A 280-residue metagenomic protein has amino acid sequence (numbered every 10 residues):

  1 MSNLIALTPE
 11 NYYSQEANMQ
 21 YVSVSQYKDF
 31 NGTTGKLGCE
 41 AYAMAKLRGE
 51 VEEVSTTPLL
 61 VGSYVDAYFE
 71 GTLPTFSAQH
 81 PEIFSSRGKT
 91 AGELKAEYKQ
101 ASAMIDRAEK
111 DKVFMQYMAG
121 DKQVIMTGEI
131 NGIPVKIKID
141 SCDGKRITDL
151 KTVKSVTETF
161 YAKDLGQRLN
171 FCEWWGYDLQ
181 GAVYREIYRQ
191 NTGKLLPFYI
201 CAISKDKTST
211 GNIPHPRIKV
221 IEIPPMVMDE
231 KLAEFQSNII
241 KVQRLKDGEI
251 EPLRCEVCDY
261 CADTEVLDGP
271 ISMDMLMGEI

Functional and structural regions predicted by a protein language model:
M1-K138, E256: Metal-dependent nuclease catalytic cores that hydrolyze phosphodiester bonds in DNA/RNA, characterized by
E53-V54, T90-E93, Y161-W175, P224-M226: Short histidine-centered catalytic/ligand-binding loop motif
S63, A67-G71, R146, A182-E186 (+1 more regions): Residue-level signal for well-ordered alpha-helical scaffold segments within enzymatic catalytic domains
F69-L73, T152-S155, R189-T192: Hydrophobic/aromatic-lined pockets within catalytic cores
P74, S141, G248-E251: Intrinsically disordered or highly flexible coil/loop and linker segments, enriched in small and charged/polar residues
S102, F171-D178, V183-I280: Metal-dependent nuclease catalytic regions and adjoining charged, substrate-binding loops involved in nucleic-acid end
D111-M118, D143-L150, Y188-L196: Secondary-structure boundary elements
M126-D178: Non-catalytic protein-protein interaction segments used by genome-maintenance enzymes to assemble and couple activities
